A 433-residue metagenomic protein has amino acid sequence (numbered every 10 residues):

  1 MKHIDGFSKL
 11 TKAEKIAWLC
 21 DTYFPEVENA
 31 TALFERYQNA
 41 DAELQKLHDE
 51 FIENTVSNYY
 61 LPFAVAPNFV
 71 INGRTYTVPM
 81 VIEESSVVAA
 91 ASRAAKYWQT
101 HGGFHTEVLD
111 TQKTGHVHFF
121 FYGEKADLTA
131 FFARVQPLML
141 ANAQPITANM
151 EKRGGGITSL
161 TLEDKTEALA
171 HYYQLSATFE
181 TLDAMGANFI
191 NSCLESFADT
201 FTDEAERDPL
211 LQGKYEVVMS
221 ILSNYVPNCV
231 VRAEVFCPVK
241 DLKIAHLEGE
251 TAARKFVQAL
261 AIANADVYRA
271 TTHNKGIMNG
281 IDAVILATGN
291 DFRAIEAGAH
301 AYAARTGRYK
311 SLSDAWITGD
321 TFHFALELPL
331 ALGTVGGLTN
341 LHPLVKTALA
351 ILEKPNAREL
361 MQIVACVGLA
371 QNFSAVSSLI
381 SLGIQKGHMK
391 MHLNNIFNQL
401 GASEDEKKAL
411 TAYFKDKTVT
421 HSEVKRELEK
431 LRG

Functional and structural regions predicted by a protein language model:
M1-Y76, M80, E84, F104 (+4 more regions): Acidic/polar, glycine-rich intrinsically disordered N-terminal extensions of enzymes
D49-L61, S92-F104, A141-E167: Conserved alpha/beta core surface patches that mediate binding of polyanionic ligands
P62-A90, L182-I190, N264-N290, G368-A375 (+1 more regions): Conserved phosphate/anionic-ligand binding catalytic regions in large, soluble enzymes, centered on
H101-Q136, A303-A365, Q371: A structural-propensity feature for long, helix-poor, extended segments
G103-L109, I146-S159, E204-N224, F292-G298 (+5 more regions): Flexible, glycine/charged-enriched surface loops at secondary-structure junctions
K113-N264: Glycine-rich, mobile lid/loop segments that gate access to catalytic sites or pores
I190-T202, P209-L344: Glycine-rich anion/phosphate-binding loop at the beta-strand->alpha-helix junction
F322, P329-G433: Catalytic-core signal marking the mid-to-C-terminal active-site face
